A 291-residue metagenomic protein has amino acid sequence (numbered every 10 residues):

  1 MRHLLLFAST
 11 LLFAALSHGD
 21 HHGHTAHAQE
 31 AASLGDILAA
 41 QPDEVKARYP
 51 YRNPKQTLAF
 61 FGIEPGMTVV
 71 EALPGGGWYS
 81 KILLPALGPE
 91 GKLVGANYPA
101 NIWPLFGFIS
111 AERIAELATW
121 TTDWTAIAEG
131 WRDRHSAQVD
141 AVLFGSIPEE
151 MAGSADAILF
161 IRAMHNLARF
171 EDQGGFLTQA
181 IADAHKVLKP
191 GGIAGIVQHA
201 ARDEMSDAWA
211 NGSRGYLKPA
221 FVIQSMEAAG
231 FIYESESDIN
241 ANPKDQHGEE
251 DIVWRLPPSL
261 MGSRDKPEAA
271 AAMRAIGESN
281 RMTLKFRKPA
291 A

Functional and structural regions predicted by a protein language model:
A32-F60, E64: Class I SAM-dependent methyltransferase Rossmann-like catalytic core, especially the SAM/SAH-binding loop
G66-G75: Conserved class I S-adenosyl-L-methionine
L84, G174-P190: A short glycine-rich, Lys/Arg-flanked "PGG" loop and its adjoining helix->strand segment in the class I
I109-I147: S-adenosyl-L-methionine
P148-L159: A short acidic, Gly/Pro-enriched loop at the edge of an enzyme's catalytic core that lines a small-molecule cofactor
G191-H199: Conserved beta-strand signature within the Rossmann-like core of class I S-adenosyl-L-methionine
S206-E236: Conserved Class I S-adenosyl-L-methionine
A229, A269-A291: C-terminal lobe and adjacent flexible extensions of AdoMet/dcAdoMet transferase-like proteins
